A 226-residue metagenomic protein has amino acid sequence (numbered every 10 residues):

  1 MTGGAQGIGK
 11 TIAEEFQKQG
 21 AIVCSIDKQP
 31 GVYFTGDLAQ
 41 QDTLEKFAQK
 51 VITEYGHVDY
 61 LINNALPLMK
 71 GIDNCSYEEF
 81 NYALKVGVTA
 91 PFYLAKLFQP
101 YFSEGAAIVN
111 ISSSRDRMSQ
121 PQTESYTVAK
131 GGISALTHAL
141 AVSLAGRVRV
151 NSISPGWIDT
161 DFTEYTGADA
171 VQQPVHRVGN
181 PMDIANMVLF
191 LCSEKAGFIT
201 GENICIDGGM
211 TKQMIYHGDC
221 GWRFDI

Functional and structural regions predicted by a protein language model:
N64-M69, G209: Conserved NAD(P)H cofactor-binding loop of Rossmann-fold oxidoreductase domains
G71-L84, D169: Substrate-binding pocket helix/loop in short-chain dehydrogenase/reductase
A95, A129, T137: Active-site helix of classical SDR
P100, A141-G146, G197: Alpha-helical segment proximal to the catalytic Tyr-Lys
S113: Residue(s) in the substrate-gating loop at a strand-loop-helix junction that position the organic substrate next
S152, A168-I199, I206-G208: C-terminal helical subdomain
T200-I226: Short C-terminal tail/terminal secondary-structure segment of NAD(P)H-dependent dehydrogenase/reductase domains
